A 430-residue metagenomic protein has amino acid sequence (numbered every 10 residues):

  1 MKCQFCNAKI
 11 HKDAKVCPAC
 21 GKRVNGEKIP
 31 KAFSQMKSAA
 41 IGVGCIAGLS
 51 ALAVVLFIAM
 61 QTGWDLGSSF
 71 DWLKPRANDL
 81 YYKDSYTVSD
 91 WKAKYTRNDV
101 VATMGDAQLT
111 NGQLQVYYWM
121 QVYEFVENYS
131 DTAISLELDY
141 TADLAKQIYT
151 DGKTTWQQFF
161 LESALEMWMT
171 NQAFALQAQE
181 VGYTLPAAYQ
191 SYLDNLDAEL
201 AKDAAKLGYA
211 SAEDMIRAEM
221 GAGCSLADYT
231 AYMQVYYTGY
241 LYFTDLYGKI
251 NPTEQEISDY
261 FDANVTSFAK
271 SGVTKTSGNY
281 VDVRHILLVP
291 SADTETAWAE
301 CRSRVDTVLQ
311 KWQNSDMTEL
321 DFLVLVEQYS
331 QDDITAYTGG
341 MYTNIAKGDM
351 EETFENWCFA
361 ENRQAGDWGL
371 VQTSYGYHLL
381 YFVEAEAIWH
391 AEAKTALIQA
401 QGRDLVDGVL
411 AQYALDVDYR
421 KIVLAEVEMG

Functional and structural regions predicted by a protein language model:
K2-F5, P18-Q158, E162, Q412-G430: Short, low-structural-confidence N-terminal segments
A14: Residues immediately within or flanking Cys/His clusters that coordinate Zn2+ in small zinc-binding modules
C17-K22, R304-W312, L370: A generic structural signal for ordered secondary structure
F33-S38, L56-T96, A212-E300, E327 (+1 more regions): PPIase-associated folding chaperone regions across multiple families
D99-G105, Y149-L165, F174-L185, D228 (+5 more regions): Second-shell loop/turn segments in exported
Y123-S163, M167, Q179-T276, A299: Charged, solvent-exposed helices and adjacent loops that form client-binding or oligomerization surfaces
T307-T353, V383-E384: Peptidyl-prolyl cis-trans isomerase
